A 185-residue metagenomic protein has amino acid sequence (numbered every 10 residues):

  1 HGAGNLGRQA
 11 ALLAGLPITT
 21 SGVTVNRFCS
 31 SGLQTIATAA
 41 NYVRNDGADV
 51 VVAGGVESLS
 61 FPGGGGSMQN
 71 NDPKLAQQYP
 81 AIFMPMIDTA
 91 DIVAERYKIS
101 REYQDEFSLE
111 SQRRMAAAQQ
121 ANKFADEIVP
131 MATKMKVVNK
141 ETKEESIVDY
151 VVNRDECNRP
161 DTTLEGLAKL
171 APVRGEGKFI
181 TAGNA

Functional and structural regions predicted by a protein language model:
H1-D49, Q69, P80-D88, P160-A185: Conserved catalytic cysteine-centered active-site region of acyl-thioester-dependent Claisen-condensing enzymes
A3-G4, F61-S67, T142-K143: Short acidic, glycine/serine/threonine-rich loops at helix termini
R8, D91, A116: Short glycine-/small-residue-rich flexible loop motifs, especially phosphate/cofactor-binding loops
G22, G54, P62, D105 (+1 more regions): Short loop/turn and capping residues at structural boundaries
R27-V56, A94-K123: Active-site-proximal alpha-helical scaffold in enzymes
D46-L75: Glycine/threonine-rich beta-strand-loop-alpha-helix active-site module that forms ligand/phosphate-binding
G65-E102: A glycine/threonine-rich phosphate-anchoring loop and its flanking beta-alpha core in nucleotide/phosphate-binding
E106-A185: N-terminal extracellular/periplasmic Venus flytrap/periplasmic-binding protein-like
